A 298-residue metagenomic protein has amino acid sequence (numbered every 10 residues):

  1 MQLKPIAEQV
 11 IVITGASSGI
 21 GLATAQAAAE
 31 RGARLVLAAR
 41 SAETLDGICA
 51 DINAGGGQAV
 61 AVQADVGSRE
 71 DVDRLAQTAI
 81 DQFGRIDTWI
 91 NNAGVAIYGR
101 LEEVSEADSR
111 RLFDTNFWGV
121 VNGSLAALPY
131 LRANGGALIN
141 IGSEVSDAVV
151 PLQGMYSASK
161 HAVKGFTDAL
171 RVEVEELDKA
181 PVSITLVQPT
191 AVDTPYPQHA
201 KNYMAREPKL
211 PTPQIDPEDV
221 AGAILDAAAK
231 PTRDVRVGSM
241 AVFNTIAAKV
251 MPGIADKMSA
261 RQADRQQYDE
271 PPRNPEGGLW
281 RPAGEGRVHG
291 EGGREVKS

Functional and structural regions predicted by a protein language model:
V10, S17-S18: Conserved glycine-rich cofactor-binding loop
R31-G47: Conserved glycine-rich Rossmann-like NAD(P)H-binding loop of the short-chain dehydrogenase/reductase
Q63-R74, E106: The beta1-alpha1 cofactor-binding region of Rossmann-like NAD(H)/NADP(H)-dependent oxidoreductases
R100-L101, D108-R110: Substrate-binding pocket helix/loop in short-chain dehydrogenase/reductase
S124, S159: Active-site helix of classical SDR
S143: Residue(s) in the substrate-gating loop at a strand-loop-helix junction that position the organic substrate next
E176-P271: SDR active-site lid
